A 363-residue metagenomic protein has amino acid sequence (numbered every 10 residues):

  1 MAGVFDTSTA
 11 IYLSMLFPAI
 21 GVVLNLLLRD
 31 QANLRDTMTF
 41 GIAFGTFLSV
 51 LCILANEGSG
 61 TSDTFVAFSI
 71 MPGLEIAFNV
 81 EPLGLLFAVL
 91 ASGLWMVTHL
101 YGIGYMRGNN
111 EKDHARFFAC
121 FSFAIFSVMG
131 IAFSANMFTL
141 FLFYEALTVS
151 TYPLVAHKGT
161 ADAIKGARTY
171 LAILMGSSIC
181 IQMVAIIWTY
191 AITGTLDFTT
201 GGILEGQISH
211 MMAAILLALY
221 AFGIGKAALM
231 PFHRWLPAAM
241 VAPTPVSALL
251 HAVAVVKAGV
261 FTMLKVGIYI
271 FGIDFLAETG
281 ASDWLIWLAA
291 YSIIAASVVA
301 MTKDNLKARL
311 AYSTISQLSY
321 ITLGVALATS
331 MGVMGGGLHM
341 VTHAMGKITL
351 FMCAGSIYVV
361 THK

Functional and structural regions predicted by a protein language model:
M1-A10, L24-A119, A191-I203, K265 (+1 more regions): Transmembrane helix-loop-helix hairpins at membrane boundaries of multipass inner-membrane proteins
A10-S14, F87, S282-I286: Alpha-helical transmembrane segments of polytopic membrane proteins
L13-D30, I224, A228: N-terminal signal-anchor/start-transfer transmembrane helix
L13-F17, G41-F44, V256, K347: Hydrophobic alpha-helical membrane-embedded or membrane-associated segments
A19-I20, G58-T61, I70, P231 (+2 more regions): Short amphipathic alpha-helical surface micro-motifs
V97-A115, A119-L140, S150-K363: Hydrophobic transmembrane alpha-helices and their helix-loop junctions in integral membrane proteins
E145: Short phosphate-coordinating micro-motif centered on Lys-Gly-acidic
